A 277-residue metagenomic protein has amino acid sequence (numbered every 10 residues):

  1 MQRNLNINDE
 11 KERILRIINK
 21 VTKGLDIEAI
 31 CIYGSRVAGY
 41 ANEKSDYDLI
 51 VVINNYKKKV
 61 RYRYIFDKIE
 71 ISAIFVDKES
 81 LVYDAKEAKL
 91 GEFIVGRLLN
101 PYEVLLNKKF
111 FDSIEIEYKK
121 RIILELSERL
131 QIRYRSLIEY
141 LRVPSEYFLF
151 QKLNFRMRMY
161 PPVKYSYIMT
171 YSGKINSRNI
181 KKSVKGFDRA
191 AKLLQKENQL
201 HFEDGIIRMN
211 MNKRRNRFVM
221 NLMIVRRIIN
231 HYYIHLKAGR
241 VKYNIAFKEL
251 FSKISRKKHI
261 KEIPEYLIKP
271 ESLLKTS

Functional and structural regions predicted by a protein language model:
M1-L25, C31, A38-K44, I50-N100 (+2 more regions): Metal-dependent nucleotidyltransferase catalytic core
A29-C31, I114, M159-Y165: Conserved short hydrophobic patches within well-ordered secondary structure
N100, V104-F110: Ordered, amphipathic secondary-structure segments that act as subunit-interaction surfaces in large macromolecular
F111-E115, K119: C-terminal or mid-to-C-terminal helical accessory/interaction module adjacent to the motor/catalytic core
K120-S277: Conserved nucleotidyltransferase catalytic core and NTase-mimicking acidic/glycine-rich helix/loop elements in nucleic
